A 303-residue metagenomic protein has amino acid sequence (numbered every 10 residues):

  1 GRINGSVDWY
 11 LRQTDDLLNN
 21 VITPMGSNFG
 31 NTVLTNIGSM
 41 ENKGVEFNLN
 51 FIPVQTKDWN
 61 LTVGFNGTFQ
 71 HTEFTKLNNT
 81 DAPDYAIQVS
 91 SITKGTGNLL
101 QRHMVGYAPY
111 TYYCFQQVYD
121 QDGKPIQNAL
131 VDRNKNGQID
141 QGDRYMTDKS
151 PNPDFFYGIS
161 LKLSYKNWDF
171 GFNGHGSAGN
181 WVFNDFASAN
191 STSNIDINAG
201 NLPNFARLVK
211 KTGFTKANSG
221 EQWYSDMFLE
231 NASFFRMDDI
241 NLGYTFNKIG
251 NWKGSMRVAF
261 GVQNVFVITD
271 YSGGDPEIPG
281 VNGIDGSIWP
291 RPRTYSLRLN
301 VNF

Functional and structural regions predicted by a protein language model:
G1-L11, V45-P53, L61-F69, Y157-L163 (+4 more regions): Membrane-embedded beta-strands that build the outer-membrane beta-barrel scaffold
S6, Y10-Q55, Q116, R144-D148: Outer membrane beta-barrel strand-and-loop segments of large Gram-negative receptors, especially TonB-dependent
L17-V21, L61, F69-V89, G179-R207 (+1 more regions): Outer-membrane beta-barrel and related beta-rich outer-membrane complex signature in Gram-negative bacteria
V21-T32, G44, N134-G142, T212-D226 (+1 more regions): Flexible, solvent-exposed coil segments and beta strand-coil junctions, predominantly the extracellular/periplasmic
L34-N42, I87-Y113, Y119-K124, N198-G200 (+3 more regions): C-terminal beta-signal and terminal closure region of outer-membrane beta-barrel proteins
T35-G38, I52-P151, D270: Conserved small-residue
I37-K43, K149-D154, E221, M227-R236 (+1 more regions): Short sequence motifs at beta-strands and strand-loop junctions characteristic of Gram-negative outer-membrane
S177-Q263: Extracytoplasmic gating/loop element in the C-terminal half of outer-membrane beta-barrel translocons and assembly
